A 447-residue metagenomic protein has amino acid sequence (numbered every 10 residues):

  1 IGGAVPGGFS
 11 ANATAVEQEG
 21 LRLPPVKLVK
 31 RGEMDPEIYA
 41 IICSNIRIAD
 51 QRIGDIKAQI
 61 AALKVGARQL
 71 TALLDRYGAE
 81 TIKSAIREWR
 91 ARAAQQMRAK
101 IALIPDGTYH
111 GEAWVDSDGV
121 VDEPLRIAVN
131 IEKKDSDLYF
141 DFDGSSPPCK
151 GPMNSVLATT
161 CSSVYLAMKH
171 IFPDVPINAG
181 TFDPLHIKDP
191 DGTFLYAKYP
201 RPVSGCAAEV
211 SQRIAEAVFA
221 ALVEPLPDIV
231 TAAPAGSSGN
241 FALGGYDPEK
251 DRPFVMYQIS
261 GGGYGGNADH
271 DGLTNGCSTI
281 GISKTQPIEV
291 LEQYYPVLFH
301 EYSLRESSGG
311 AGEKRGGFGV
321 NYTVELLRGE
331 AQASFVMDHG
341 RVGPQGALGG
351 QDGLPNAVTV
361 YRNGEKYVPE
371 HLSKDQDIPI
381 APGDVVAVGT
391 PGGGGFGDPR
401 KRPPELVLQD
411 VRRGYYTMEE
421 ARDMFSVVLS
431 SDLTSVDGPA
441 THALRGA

Functional and structural regions predicted by a protein language model:
I1-Y139, D143-A447: Glycine/proline-enriched, intrinsically flexible loops and inter-domain linkers
